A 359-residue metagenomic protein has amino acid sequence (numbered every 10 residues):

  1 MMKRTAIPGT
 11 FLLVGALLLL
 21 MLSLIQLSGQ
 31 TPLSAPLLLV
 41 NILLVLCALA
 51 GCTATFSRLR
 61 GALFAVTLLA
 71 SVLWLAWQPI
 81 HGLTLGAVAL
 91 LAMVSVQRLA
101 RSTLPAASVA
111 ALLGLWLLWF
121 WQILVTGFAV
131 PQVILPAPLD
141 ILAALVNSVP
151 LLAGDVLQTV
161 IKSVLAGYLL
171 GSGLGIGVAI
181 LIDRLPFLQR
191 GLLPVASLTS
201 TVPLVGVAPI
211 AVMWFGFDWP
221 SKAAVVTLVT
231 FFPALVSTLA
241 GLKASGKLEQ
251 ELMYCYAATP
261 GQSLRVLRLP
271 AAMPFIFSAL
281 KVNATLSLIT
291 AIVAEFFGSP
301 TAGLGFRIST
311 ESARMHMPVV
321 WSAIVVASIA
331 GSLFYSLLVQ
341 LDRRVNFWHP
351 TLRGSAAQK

Functional and structural regions predicted by a protein language model:
M1-Q30, I42-T67, V72-W74, P79-L112 (+1 more regions): Transmembrane alpha-helical segments of polytopic membrane transport and secretion proteins
L24-L39, C52, V72-W77, T126-L170: Periplasmic/extracellular loop-to-transmembrane helix junction in inner-membrane transport proteins
A100, A166-A196: Transmembrane-helix boundary motif in ABC transporter permease subunits
P186, K243, P274, S278 (+1 more regions): C-terminal transmembrane helix and the adjacent membrane-cytosol boundary/short C-terminal tail of inner/organellar
G191, S237-I276, G305-I308: Short cytoplasmic-facing helical segments at TM-TM junctions of multi-pass membrane proteins
A196-P233, A240-G241: Generic hydrophobic transmembrane alpha-helix motif, especially the helices
M213, G241-L242, I289-V326, P350-A356: Glycine-rich helix-loop "coupling/hinge" segments at transmembrane-helix boundaries in multipass transporters
A224-L228, Q262-A294: Transmembrane alpha-helices
